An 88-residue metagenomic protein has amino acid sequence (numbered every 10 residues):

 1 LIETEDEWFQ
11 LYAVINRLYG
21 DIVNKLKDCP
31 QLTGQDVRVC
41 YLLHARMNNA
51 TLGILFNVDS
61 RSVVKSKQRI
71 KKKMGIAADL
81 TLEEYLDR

Functional and structural regions predicted by a protein language model:
E5-R88: Cytosolic nucleotide-binding catalytic cores of signal-transduction proteins
